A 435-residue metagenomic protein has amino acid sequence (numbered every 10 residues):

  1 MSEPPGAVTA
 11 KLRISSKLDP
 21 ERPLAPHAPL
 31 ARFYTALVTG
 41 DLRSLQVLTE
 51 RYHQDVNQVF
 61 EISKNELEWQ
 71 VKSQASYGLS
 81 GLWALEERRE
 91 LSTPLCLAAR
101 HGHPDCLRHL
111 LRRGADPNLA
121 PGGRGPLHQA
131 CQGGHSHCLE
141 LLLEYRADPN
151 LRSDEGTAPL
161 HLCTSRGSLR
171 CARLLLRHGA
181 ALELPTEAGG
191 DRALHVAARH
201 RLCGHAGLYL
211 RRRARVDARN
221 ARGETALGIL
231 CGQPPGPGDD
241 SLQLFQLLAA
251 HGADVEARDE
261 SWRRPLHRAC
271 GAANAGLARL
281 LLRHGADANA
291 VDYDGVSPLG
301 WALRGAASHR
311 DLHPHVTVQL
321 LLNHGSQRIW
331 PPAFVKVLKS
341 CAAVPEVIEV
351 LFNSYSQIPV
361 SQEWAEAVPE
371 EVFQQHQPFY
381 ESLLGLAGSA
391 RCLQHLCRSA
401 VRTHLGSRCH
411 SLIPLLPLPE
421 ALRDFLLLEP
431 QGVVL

Functional and structural regions predicted by a protein language model:
S2-K17, E21-A25, R43, R51 (+5 more regions): Cullin-RING E3 adaptor/co-adaptor recruitment helices
D55-V56, P117, P149, L182 (+4 more regions): Ankyrin-repeat inter-repeat connecting loop/turn
E90, G122-G123, D154-E155, A188-G189 (+3 more regions): Ankyrin repeat start-site detector
R112, D116, H137, E144-D148 (+6 more regions): Tandem repeat domain/solenoid detector
